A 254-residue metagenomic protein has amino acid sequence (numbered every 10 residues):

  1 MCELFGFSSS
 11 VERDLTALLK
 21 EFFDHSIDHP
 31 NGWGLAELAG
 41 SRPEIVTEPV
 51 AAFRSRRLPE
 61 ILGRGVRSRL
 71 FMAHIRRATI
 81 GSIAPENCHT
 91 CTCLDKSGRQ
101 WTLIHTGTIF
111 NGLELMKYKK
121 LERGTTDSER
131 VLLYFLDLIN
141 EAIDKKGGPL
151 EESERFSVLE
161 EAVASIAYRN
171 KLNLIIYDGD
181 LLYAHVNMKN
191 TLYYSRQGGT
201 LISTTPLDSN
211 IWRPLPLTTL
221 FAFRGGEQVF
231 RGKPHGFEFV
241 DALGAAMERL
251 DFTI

Functional and structural regions predicted by a protein language model:
M1-R56, F71, A184-H185, T200-L201 (+2 more regions): Extreme N-terminus nucleophile/cap motif
C2, H89-F110, E161-L220: Conserved catalytic micro-motifs used in adenylation/nucleotidyl-transfer and phosphoryl/amide- and methyl-transfer
V11-E12, R42, R77-T79, T108-I109 (+4 more regions): Short, glycine-/Ser/Thr-/acidic-enriched flexible segments
L15, I45, G81-I83, N111-E114 (+4 more regions): Short helix/loop capping segments that flank catalytic or ligand/cofactor-binding pockets
S26-P30, A52, R64, S82-P85 (+2 more regions): A short catalytic or substrate-binding loop motif that flags glycine-/basic-rich loops and adjacent residues that bind
H29-N31, A39, V66-A73, A84 (+2 more regions): Short, basic and Ser/Thr-rich N-terminal targeting/leader segments
P49-I61, R69, I75-G98, L115-K117: Short acidic (Asp/Glu) patches
F110-D178: Short histidine
